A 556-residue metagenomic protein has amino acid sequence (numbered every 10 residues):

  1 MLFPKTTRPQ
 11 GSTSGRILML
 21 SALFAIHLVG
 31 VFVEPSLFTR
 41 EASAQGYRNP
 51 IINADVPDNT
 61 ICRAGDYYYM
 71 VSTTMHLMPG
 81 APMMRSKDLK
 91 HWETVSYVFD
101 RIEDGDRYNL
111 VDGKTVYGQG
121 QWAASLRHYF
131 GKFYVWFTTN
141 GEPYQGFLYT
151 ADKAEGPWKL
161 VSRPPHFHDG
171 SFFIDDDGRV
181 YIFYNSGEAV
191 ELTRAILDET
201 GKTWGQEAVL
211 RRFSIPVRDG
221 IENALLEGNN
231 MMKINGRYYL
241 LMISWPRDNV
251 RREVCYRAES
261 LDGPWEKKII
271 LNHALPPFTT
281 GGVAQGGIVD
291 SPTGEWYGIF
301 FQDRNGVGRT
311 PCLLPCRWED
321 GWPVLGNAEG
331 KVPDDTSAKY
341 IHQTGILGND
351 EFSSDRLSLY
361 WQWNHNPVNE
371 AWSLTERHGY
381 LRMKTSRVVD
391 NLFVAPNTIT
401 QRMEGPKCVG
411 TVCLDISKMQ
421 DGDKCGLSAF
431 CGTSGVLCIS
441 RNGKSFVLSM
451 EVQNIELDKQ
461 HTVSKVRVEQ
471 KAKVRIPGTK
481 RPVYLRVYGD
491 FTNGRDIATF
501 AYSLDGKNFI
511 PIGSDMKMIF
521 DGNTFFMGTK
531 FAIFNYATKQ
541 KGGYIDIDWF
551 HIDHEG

Functional and structural regions predicted by a protein language model:
M1-G15: N-terminal secretory signal peptides that target proteins for export/translocation
L2-F3, L37-G556: Carbohydrate-active catalytic/glycan-binding domains of CAZyme proteins, especially the secreted or lumenal ectodomains
T6-T7, F24, A42: Intrinsic low-complexity/disordered segments
Q10-S12, M19, E34, E41: Intrinsically disordered, low-complexity segments
G15-L18, T73: Intrinsically disordered low-complexity regions specifically enriched for long asparagine
M19-P35: Bacterial N-terminal signal peptides
